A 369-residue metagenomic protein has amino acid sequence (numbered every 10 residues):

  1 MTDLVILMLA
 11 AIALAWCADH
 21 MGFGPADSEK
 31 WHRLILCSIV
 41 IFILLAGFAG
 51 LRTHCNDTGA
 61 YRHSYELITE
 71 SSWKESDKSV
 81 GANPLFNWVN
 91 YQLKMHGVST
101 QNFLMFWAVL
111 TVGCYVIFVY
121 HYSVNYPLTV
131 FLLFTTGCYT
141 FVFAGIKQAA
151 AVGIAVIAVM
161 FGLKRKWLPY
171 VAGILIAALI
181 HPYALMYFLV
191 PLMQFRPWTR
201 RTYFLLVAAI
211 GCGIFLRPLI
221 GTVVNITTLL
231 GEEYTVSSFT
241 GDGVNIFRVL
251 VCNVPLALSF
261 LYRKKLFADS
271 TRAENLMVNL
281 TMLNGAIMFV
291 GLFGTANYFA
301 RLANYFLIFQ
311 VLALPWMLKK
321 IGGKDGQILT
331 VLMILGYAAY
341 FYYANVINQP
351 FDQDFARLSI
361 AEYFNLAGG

Functional and structural regions predicted by a protein language model:
I6-L7, Y170-A172, Y183-Q194, L205: Transmembrane-embedded, aromatic-rich helix segments that form part of the hydrophobic channel/pocket engaging
L36, G59-R62, P191, F195-F306 (+1 more regions): Alpha-helical transmembrane segments and terminal signal-anchor/GPI-anchor hydrophobic tails, characterized by long
G59-L67, S76-V98: Short hydrophobic/aromatic helix or loop-helix immediately within or flanking a transmembrane segment in polytopic
N90-L93, F103-C114, A151, Q310: Transmembrane alpha-helices of multi-pass, membrane-embedded glycan-processing enzymes that use lipid-linked
V116-T136: Transmembrane-helix signature of polytopic, membrane-embedded enzymes that assemble or transfer cell-envelope glycans
F143-A149: Short acidic/glycine- and proline-prone juxtamembrane loop motifs at membrane-interface regions of multi-pass membrane
A155-L168: Membrane-interface transmembrane helices that cradle and orient dolichyl/undecaprenyl
V207-A208, G322-Y342: Signature aromatic-anchored transmembrane alpha helix within multi-pass, membrane-resident enzymes that catalyze glycan
